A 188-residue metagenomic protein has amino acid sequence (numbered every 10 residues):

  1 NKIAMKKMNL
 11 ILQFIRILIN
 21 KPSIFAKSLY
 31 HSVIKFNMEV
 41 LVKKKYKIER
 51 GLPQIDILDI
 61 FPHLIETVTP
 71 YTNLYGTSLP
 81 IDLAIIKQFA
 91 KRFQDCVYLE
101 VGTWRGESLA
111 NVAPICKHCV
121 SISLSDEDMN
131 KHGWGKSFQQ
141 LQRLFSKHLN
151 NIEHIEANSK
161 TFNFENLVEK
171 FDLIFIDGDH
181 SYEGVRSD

Functional and structural regions predicted by a protein language model:
N1-Y71: Membrane-proximal basic amphipathic "stem/tether" segments
L52, T77, W134-K136: Intrinsically disordered, low-complexity regions
P53-D56, L79, N163: Helix N-terminus capping/helix-initiation residues
Y71-T72, L83-D188: S-adenosylmethionine/decaboxylated-SAM
T72-S78: A short, highly charged nucleic-acid-interacting micro-segment common to nuclease and nuclease-linked defense proteins
